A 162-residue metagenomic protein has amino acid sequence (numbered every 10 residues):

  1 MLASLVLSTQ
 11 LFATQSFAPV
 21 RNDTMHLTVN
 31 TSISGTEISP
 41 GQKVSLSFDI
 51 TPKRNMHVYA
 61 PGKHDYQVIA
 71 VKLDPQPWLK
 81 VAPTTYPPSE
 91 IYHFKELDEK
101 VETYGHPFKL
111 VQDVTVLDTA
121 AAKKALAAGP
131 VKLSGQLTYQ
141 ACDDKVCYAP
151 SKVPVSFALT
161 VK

Functional and structural regions predicted by a protein language model:
M1-F12: Bacterial N-terminal signal peptides
F12-K162: Extracellular/lumen-exposed scaffold segments
